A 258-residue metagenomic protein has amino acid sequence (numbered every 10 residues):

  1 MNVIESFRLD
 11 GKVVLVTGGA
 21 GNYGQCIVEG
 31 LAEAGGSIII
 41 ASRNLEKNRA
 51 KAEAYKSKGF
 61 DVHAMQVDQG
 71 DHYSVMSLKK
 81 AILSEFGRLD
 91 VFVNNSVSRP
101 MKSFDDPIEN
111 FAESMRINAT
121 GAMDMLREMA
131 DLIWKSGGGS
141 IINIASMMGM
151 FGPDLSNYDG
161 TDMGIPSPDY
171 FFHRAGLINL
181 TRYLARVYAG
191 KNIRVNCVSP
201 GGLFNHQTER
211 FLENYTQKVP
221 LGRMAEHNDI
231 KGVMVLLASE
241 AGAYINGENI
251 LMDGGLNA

Functional and structural regions predicted by a protein language model:
N2-S6, V235, N246-A258: Short C-terminal tail/terminal secondary-structure segment of NAD(P)H-dependent dehydrogenase/reductase domains
A20-G21: Conserved glycine-rich cofactor-binding loop
N95-P100, G255: Conserved NAD(P)H cofactor-binding loop of Rossmann-fold oxidoreductase domains
K102-E113, L155, Y215: Substrate-binding pocket helix/loop in short-chain dehydrogenase/reductase
I142-A189: Catalytic loop of short-chain dehydrogenase/reductase
A189, R194, I245-G247: Short, small/polar-rich loop/turn modules that mediate ligand/substrate recognition or access, typified
V219-I230, A241: A conserved structural motif in NAD(P)-dependent oxidoreductases
